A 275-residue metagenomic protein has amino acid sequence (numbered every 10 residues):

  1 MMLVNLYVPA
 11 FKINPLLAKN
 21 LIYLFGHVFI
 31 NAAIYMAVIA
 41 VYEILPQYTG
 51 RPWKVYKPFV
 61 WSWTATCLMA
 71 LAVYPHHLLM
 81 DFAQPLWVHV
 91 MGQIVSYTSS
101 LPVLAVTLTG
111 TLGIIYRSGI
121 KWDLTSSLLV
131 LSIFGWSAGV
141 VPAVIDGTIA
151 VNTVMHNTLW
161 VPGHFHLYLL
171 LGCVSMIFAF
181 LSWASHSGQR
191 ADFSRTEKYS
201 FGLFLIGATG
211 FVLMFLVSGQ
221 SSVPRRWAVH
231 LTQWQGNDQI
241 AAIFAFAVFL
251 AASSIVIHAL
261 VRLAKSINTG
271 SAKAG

Functional and structural regions predicted by a protein language model:
M1-Y7, K19-Y48, Y56-L79, G92-I114 (+2 more regions): Hydrophobic cores of alpha-helical transmembrane segments in multi-pass integral membrane proteins
F11-Y23, V154-N157: Juxtamembrane membrane-water interface segments that cap and precede transmembrane helices
L16, H89-V90: Surface-exposed beta-loop-beta
W53: Catalytic nucleotidyl-transfer cores of nucleotide-processing enzymes
D81-P85, V151-N157, R226-W227: Membrane-interface helix termini and inter-helical loops of multi-pass transporters
S118-G119: Soluble secreted/lumenal catalytic domains with histidine-centered metal-binding or acid-base catalytic motifs
I267-G275: Short, highly charged, low-complexity non-transmembrane loops/tails of multi-pass membrane proteins
